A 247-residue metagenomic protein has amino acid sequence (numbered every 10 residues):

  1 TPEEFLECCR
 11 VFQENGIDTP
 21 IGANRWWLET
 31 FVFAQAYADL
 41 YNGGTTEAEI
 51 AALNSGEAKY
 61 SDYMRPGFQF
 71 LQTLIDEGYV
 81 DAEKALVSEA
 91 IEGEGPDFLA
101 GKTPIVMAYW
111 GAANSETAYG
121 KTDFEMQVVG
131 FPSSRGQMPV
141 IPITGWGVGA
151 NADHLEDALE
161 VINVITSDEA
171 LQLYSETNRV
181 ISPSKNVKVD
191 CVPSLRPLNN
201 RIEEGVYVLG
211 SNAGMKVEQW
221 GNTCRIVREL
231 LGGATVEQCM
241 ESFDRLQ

Functional and structural regions predicted by a protein language model:
P2-L6, K84-L99: Short helix-initiation/N-cap motifs at beta->coil->alpha
E4-G56, T103: Extracytoplasmic/periplasmic solute-binding protein
C9-V11, L53-A85: Glycine-centered hinge/linker elements that transmit conformational signals in sensory and ligand-binding systems
G16, R201-Q247: Conserved C-terminal helix/tail region of periplasmic/extracytoplasmic solute-binding proteins
D39, G43, E77-V80, N151-A158: Short helix-loop capping/hinge motifs at secondary-structure junctions, enriched in acidic/polar residues
L40-P66, A118-G120, G130-P139, R196 (+1 more regions): Short, solvent-exposed loop/beta-turn-alpha elements that line the ligand-binding surface or hinge of extracytoplasmic
P104-Y109: Paired acidic/hydrophobic, glycine-rich loop segments that form the ligand-binding mouth/hinge of periplasmic-binding
T117-V180: Extracytoplasmic/periplasmic substrate-recognition and gating elements
